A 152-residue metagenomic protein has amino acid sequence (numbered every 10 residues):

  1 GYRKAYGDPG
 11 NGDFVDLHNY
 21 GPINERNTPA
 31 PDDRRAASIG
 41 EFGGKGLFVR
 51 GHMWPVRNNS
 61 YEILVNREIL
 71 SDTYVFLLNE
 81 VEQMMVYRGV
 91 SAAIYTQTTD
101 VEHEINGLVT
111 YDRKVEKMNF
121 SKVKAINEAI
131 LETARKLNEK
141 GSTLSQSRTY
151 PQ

Functional and structural regions predicted by a protein language model:
G1-F14: Active-site neighborhood of glycoside hydrolase catalytic domains
D8, P22-P29: Acidic-and-aromatic substrate-binding clefts and catalytic sites of carbohydrate-active enzymes
N11-N19, R35-A37: Active-site regions of enzymes building and remodeling cell-envelope glycoconjugates
N19-P22, G43: Short, acidic/turn-prone active-site loops that include or flank metal/cofactor- and phosphate-binding residues
R26-Q152: Substrate-binding clefts and catalytic carboxylate motifs of secreted carbohydrate-active enzymes
